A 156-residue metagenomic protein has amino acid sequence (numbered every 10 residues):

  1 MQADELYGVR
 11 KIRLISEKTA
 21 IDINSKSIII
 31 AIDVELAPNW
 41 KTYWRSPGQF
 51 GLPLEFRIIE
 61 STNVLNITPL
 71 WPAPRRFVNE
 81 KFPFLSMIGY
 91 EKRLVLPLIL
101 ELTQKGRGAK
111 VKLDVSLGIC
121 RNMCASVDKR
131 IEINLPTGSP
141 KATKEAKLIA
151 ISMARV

Functional and structural regions predicted by a protein language model:
M1-V156: Extracellular/lumen-exposed scaffold segments
